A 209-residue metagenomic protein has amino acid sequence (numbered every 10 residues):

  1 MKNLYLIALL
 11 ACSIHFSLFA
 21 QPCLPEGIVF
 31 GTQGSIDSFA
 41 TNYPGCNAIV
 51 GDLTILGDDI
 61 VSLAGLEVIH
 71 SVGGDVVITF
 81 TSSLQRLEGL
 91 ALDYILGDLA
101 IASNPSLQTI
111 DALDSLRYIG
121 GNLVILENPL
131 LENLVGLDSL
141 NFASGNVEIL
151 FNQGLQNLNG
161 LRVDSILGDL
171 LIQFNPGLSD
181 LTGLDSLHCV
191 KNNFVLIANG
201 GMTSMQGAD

Functional and structural regions predicted by a protein language model:
M1-P25: Bacterial Sec-dependent N-terminal signal peptides
L6-A11, G34-D37, G57: Short, flexible coil/linker segments at or flanking structured domains
F19-A40: Boundary/junction segments of secreted and surface-exposed precursor proteins
P25-T32, I49-V61, S71-L84, G89-L107 (+7 more regions): Concave beta-strand-loop units of leucine-rich repeat
T41-P44, T54: Start-of-domain marker
L66-V68: Beta-solenoid repeat scaffold
